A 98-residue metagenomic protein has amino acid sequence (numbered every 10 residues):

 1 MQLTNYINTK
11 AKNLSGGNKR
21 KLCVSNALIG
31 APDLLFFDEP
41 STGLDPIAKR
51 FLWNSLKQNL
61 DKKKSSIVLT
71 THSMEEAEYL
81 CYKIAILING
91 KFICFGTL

Functional and structural regions predicted by a protein language model:
M1-Y6: Conserved ABC ATPase "signature" region
K10-L14: Conserved ABC ATPase signature
L35-D38: Catalytic Walker B motif of ABC-type/P-loop ATPase nucleotide-binding domains
R50-K63: Helical segment within the ABC ATPase nucleotide-binding domain
K64-H72: Conserved H-loop
F95-G96: ABC ATPase "signature
